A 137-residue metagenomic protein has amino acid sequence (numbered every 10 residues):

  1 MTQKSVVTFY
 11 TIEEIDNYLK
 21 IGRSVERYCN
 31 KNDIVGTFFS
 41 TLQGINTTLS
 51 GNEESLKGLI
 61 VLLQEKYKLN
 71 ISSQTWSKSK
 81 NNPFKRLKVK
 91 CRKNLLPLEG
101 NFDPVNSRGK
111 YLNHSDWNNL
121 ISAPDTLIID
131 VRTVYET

Functional and structural regions predicted by a protein language model:
M1-T137: Cytosolic catalytic domains that perform sulfur/thiol-centered chemistry
